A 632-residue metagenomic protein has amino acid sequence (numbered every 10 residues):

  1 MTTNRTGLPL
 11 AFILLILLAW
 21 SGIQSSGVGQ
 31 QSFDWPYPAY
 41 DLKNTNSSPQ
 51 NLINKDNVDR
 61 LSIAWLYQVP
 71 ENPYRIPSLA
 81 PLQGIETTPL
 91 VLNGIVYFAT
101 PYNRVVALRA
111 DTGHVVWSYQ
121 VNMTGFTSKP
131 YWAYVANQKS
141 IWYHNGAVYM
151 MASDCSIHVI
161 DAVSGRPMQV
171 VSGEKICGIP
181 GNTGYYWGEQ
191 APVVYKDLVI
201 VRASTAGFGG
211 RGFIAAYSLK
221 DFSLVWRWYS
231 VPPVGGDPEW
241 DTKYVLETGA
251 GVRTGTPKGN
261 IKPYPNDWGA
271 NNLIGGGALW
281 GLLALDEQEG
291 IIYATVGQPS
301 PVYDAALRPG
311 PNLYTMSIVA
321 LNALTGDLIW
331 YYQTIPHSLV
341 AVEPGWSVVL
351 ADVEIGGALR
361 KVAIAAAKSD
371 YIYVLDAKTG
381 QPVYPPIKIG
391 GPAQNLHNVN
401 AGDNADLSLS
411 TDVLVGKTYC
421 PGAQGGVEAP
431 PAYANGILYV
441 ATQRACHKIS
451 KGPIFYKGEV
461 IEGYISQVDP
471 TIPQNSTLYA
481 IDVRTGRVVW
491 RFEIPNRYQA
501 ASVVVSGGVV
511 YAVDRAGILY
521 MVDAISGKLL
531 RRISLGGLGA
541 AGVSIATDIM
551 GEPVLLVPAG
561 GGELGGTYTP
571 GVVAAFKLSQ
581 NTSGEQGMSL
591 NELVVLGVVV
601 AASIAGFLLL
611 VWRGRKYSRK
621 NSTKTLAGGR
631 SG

Functional and structural regions predicted by a protein language model:
M1-Q30, E585-G632: Secretory targeting signatures
G29-L66, T242, G251-P257, Q467-V468 (+1 more regions): Blade/loop signatures of beta-propeller domains
S32-F33, N93-I95, N145-G146, K196-L198 (+5 more regions): Short coil/turn segments that connect the beta-strands within blades of beta-propeller domains
D41, Y102, D154, T205 (+5 more regions): Residue-level signature of beta-propeller blades and closely related beta-rich strand-turn architectures in secreted
Y67-T88, S118-W142, V170-A191, Y229-L282 (+10 more regions): Extracytoplasmic beta-rich repeat domains
V201-G212, D267, A294-N312, A441-I472 (+1 more regions): Short, conserved, GDST-rich strand-edge loop motifs in beta-rich repeat architectures
G212-S223, P311-G326, I372-G380, V468 (+2 more regions): Beta-propeller blade signature
L535, A541-E585: Blade-level signature of beta-propeller repeat domains, shared across WD40, Kelch, NHL, RCC1 and BNR/Asp-box propellers
